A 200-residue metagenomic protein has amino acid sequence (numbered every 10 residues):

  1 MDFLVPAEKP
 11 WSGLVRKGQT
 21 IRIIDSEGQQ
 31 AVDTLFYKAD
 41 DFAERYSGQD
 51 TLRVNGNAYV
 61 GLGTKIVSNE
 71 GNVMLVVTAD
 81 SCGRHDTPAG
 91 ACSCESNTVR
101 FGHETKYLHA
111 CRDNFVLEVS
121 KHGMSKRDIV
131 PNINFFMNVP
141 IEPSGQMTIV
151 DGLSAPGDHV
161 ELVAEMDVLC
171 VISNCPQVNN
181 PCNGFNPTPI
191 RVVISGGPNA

Functional and structural regions predicted by a protein language model:
M1-A200: Acidic, Ser/Thr/Pro
